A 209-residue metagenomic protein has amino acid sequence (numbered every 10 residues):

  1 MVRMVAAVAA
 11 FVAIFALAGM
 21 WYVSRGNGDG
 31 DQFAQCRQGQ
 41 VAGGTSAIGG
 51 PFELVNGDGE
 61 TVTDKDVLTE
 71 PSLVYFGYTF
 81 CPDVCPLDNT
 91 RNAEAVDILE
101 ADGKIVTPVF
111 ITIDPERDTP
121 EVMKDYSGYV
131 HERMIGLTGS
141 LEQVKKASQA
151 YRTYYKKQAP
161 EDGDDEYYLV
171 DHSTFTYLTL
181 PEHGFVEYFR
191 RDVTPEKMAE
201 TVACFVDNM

Functional and structural regions predicted by a protein language model:
M1-P51, F205-M209: N-terminal targeting signals for export/organelle localization
C36-S72: Short extracytoplasmic
G59, Y78-C81, N92, M123 (+2 more regions): Buried hydrophobic packing residues in well-ordered domains
V62-D88, N92: Short active-site neighborhood of thiol/selenol oxidoreductases, capturing the structured segment around
L73-V74, P108, T176: Hydrophobic beta-strand anchors of alpha/beta hydrolase catalytic cores
V74, Y78-P82, I113, R133-M134 (+1 more regions): Second-shell loop/turn segments in exported
L87-A147: Structural microenvironment flanking redox-active thiols in thiol-disulfide oxidoreductases
Q143-T201: Thiol/disulfide oxidoreductase modules built on the thioredoxin-like
